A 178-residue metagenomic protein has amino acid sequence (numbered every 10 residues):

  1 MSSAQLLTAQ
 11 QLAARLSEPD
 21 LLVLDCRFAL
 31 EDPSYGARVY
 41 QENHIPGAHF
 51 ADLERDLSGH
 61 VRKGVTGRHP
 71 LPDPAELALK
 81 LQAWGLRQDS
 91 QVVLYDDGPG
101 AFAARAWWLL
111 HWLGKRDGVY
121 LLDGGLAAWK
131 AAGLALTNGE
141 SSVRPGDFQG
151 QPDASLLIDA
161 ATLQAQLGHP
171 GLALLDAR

Functional and structural regions predicted by a protein language model:
M1-R178: Cytosolic catalytic domains that perform sulfur/thiol-centered chemistry
